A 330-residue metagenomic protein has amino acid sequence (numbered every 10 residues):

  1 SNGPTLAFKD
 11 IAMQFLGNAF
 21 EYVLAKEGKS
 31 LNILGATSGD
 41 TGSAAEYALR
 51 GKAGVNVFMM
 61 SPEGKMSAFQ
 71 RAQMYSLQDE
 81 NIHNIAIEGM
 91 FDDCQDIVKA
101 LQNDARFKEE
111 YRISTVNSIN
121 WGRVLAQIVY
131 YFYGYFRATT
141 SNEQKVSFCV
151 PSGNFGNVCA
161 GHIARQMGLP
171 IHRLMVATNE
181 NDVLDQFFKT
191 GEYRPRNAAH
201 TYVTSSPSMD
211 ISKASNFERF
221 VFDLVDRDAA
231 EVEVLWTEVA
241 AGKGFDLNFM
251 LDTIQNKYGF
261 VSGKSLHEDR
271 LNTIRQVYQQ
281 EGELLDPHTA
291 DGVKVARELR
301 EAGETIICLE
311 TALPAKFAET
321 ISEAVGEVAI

Functional and structural regions predicted by a protein language model:
S1-I330: PLP-dependent amino-acid enzyme catalytic core
